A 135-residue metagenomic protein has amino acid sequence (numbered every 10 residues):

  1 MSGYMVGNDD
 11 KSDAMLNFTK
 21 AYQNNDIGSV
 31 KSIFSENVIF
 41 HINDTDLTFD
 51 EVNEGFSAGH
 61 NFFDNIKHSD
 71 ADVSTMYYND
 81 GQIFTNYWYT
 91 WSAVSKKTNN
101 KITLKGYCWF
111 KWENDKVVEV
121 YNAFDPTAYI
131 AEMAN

Functional and structural regions predicted by a protein language model:
M1-N24: Short, low-complexity N-terminal intrinsically disordered segments enriched in polar/charged residues
N24-N37, H41: Short, well-ordered alpha-helical segments enriched in acidic and aromatic residues
F34, Y89-A93, C108, F124: Short beta-strand segments enriched in hydrophobic/aromatic residues within well-folded beta-rich domains
N37-K67: Short solvent-exposed beta->alpha transition segments
S57-T98: Surface-exposed, charged secondary-structure patches
Q82, F110-V117: Short, solvent-exposed coil/turn segments at beta-strand boundaries
N86, K101-Y107: Short, surface-exposed coil-to-beta transition loops
E119-N135: Low-complexity, intrinsically disordered terminal/linker segments enriched in charged and Gly/Pro repeats
